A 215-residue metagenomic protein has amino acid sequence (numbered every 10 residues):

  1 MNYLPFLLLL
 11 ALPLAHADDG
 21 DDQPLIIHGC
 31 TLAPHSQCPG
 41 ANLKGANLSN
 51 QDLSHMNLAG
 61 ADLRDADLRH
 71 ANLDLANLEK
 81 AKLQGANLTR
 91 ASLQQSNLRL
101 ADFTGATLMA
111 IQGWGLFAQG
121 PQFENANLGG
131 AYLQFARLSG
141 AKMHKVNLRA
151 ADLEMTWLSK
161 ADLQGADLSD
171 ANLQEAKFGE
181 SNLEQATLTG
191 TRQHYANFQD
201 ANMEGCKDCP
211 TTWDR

Functional and structural regions predicted by a protein language model:
M1-L8: Sec-dependent signal peptide recognition, specifically the positively charged N-region followed immediately by
L8-A17: Hydrophobic h-region of N-terminal signal peptides that target proteins for export in Gram-negative bacteria
D18-R215: Tandem repeat scaffolds
